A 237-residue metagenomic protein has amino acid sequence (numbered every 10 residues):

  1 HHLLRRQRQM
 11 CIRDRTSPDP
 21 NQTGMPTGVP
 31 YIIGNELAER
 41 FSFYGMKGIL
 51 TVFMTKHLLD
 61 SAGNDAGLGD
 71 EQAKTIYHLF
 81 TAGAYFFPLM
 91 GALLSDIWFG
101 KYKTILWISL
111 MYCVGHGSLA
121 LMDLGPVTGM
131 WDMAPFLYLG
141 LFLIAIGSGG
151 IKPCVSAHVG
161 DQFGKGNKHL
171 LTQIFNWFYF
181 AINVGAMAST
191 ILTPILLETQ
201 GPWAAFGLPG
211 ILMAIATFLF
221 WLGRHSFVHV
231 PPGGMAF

Functional and structural regions predicted by a protein language model:
H1-I12: Single conserved hydrophobic/aromatic residue that forms the stacking wall/gate of nucleotide- or nucleobase-binding
G48-K74: Short amphipathic helix-loop junctions that connect adjacent transmembrane helices in Major Facilitator Superfamily/SLC
H78-D96: Central cavity-lining transmembrane alpha-helices of secondary-active solute carriers, predominantly the Major
G83-A84, L170-E198, A204-L219: Glycine-rich segments within core transmembrane alpha-helices of 12-TM secondary carriers
L110-D132: C-terminal ends and interior cores of transmembrane alpha-helices in multi-pass membrane transporters/permeases
G129-I151: Hydrophobic core of transmembrane alpha-helices in multi-pass small-molecule transporters, especially MFS/SLC-type
I146, G201-F237: Central mid-sequence intracellular linker of multi-pass
G150-K165: Intracellular juxtamembrane helix-capping segments at the cytosolic ends of symmetry-related transmembrane helices
